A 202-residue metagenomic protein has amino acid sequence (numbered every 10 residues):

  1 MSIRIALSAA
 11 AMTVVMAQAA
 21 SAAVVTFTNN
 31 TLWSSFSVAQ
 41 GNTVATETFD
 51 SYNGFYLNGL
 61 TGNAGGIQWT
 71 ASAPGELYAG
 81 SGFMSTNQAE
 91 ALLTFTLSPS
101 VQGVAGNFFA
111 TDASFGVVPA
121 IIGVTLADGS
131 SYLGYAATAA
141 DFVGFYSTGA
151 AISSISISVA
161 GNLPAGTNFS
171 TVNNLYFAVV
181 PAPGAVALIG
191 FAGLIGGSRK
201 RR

Functional and structural regions predicted by a protein language model:
M1-L7, P183: Bacterial N-terminal signal peptides that target proteins for export
S8-V15: Bacterial N-terminal signal peptides
M16-A23: Sec/Tat signal peptide C-region and signal peptidase I cleavage site
A23-V179: Surface-exposed, well-ordered secondary-structure segments
P181-R199: A short, hydrophobic C-terminal helix/tail in secreted or cell-surface proteins
